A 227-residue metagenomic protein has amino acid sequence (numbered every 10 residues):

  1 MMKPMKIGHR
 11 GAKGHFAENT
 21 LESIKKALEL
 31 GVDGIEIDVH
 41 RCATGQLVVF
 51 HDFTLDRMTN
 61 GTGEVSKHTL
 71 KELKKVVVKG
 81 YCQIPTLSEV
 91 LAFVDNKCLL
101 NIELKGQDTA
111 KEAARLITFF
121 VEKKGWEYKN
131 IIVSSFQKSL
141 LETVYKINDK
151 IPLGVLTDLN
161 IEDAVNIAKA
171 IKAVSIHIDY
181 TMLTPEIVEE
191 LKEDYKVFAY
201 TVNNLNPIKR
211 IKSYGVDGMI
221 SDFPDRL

Functional and structural regions predicted by a protein language model:
M1-L227: Phosphate-group recognition and catalysis centered on beta-loop-alpha active-site segments
